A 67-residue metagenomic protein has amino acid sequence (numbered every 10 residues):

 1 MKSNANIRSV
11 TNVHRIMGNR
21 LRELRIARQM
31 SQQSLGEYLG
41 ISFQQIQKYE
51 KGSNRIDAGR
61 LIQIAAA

Functional and structural regions predicted by a protein language model:
K2-A27: A short, Lys/Arg-rich alpha-helix, primarily the initiator
A5, Q47, R60: Solvent-exposed, flexible loop/coil residues
T11, Q29, I41-Q44: Intrinsic low-complexity/disordered segments
N19-S34, Y38, Q63: Short basic helix-loop element that most often maps to the first helix and adjoining turn of HTH DNA-binding modules
Q29, R55-A58: Residue at a beta-strand N-cap/secondary-structure junction
L39-I56: Recognition helix of helix-turn-helix/homeodomain-like DNA-binding domains that insert into the DNA major groove
G59-A67: DNA major-groove recognition helix of helix-turn-helix/homeodomain DNA-binding modules
